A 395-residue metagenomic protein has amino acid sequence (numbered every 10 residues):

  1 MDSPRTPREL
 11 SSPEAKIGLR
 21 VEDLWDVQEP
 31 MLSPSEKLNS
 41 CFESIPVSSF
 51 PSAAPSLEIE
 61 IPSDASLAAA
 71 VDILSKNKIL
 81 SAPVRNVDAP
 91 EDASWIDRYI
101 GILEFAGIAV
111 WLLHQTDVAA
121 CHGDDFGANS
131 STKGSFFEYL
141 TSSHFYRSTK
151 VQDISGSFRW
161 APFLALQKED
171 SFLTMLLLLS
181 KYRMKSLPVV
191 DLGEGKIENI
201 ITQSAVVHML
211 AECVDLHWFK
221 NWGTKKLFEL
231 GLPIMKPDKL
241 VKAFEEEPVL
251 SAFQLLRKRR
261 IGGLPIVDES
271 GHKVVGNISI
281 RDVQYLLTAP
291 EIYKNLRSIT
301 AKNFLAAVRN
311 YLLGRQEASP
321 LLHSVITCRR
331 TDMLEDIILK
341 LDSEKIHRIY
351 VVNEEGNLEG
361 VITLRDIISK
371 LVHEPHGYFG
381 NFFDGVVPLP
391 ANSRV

Functional and structural regions predicted by a protein language model:
M1-V395: Tandem CBS (Cystathionine beta-synthase) repeat/Bateman regulatory domains
